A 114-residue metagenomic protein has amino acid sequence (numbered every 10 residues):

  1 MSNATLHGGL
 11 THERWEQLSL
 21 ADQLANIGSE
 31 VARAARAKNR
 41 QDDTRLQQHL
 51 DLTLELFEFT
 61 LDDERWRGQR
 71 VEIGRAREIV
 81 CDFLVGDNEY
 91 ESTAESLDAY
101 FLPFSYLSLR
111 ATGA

Functional and structural regions predicted by a protein language model:
M1-A114: Surface-exposed peri-terminal alpha-helical interaction modules
